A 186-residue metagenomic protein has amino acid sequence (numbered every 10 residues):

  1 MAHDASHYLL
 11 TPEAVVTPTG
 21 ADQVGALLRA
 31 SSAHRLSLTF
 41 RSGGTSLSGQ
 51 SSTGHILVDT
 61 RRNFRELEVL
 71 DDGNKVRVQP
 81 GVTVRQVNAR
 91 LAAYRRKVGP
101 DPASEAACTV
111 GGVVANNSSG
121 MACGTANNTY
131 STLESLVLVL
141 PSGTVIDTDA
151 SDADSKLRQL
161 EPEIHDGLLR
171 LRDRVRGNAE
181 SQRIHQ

Functional and structural regions predicted by a protein language model:
M1-A5, V110-V113: Short, solvent-exposed polar/charged micro-motifs at secondary-structure junctions
A2-F64, V78, V98-P100: Glycine-rich N-terminal segment of FAD-binding domains in flavoprotein oxidoreductases, spanning the beta-loop-helix
E66-L70, V76-Q186: FAD-binding subdomain of flavoenzyme oxidoreductases
